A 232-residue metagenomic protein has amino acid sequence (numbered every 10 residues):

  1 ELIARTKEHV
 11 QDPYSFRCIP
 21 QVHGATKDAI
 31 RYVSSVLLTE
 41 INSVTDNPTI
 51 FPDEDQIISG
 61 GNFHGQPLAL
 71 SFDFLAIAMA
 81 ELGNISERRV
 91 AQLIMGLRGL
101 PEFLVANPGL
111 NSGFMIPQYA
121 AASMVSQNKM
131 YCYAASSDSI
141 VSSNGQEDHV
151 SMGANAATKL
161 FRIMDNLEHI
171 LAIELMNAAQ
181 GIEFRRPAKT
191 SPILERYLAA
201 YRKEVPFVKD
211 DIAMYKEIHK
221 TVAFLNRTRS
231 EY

Functional and structural regions predicted by a protein language model:
E1-Y232: C-terminal auxiliary extensions adjacent to catalytic cores
